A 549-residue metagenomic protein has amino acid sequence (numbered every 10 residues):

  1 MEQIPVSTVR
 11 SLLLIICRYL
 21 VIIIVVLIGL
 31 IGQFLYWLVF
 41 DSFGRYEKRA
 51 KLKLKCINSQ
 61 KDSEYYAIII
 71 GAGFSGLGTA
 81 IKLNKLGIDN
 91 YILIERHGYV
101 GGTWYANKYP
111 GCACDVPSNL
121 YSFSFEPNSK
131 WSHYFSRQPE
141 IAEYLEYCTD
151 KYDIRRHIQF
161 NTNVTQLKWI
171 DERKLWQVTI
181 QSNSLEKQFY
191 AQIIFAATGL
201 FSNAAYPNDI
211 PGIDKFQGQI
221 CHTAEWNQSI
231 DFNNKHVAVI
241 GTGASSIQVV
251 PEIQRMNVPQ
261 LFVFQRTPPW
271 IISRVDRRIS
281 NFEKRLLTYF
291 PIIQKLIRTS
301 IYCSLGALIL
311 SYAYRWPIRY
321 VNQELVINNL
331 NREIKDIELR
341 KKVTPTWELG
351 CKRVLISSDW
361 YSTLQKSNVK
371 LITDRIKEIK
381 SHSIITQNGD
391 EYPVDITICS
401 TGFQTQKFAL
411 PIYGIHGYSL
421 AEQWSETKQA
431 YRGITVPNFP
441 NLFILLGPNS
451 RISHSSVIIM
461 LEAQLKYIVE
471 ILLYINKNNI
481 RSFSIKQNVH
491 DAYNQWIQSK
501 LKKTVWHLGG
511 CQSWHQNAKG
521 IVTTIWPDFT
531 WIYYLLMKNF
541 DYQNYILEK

Functional and structural regions predicted by a protein language model:
E2-F43, E47-L52, W270-S273, P291-I292 (+3 more regions): C-terminal, flexible cofactor-proximal segment of oxidoreductases
E2-L14, R18-V21, Y65, I69-I158 (+2 more regions): Beta1-alpha1 glycine-rich phosphate/pyrophosphate-binding loop at the start of Rossmann-like nucleotide-binding domains
I57-E64, F74, T79-Y99, A196-N328 (+6 more regions): Rossmann-like dinucleotide-binding core of oxidoreductases
I69-I70, V164, F189-F201, H236-I240 (+2 more regions): Short hydrophobic core segments
Y121-S124, Q219-I220, K366, G433-S453: Short FAD-binding loop at a beta-strand-to-alpha-helix junction that anchors the flavin cofactor in diverse
N128-Y147, Q159, I240, A313-N322 (+1 more regions): Short beta-strand to alpha-helix junction loop
H133-S202, E378: Feature captures the FAD/FMN-dependent oxidoreductase FAD-binding
L310-Y413, Y493-K549: C-terminal catalytic lobe of FAD-dependent flavoproteins
